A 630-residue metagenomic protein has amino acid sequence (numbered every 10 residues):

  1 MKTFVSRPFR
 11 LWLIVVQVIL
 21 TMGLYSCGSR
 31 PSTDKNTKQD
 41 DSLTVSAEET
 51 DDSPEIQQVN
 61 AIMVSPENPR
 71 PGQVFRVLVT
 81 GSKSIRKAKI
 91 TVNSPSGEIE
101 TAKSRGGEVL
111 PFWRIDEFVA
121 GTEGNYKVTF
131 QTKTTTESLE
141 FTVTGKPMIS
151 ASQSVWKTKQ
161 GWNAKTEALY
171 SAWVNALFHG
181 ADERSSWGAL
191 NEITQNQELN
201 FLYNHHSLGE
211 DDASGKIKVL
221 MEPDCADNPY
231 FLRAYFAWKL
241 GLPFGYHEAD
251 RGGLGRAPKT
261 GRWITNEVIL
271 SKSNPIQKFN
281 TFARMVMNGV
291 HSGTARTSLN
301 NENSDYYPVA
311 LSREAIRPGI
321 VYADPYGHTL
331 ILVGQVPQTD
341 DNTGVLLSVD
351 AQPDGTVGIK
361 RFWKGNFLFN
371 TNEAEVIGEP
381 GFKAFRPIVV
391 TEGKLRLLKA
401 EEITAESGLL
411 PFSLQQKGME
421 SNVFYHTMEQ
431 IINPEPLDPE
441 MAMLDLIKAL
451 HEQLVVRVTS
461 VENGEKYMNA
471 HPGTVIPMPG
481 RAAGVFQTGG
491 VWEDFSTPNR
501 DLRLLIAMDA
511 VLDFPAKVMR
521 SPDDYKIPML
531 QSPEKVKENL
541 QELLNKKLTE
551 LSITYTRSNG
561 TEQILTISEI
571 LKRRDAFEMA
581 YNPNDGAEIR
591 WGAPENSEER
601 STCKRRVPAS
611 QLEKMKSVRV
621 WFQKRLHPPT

Functional and structural regions predicted by a protein language model:
G23-S26: C-terminal motif of bacterial Sec signal peptides marking the signal peptidase cleavage site
G28-R30: Bacterial signal peptide processing site
E48-I149: Contiguous segments within soluble domain cores/interaction surfaces
T144-N280, P522, K526-T630: Active-site-adjacent structural elements in enzyme catalytic domains
L254, T260-P318: Conserved active-site-adjacent core of cysteine acyl-enzyme catalytic domains
T329-P337: Short beta-strand-centered aromatic/proline hotspots
Q338-A351: Short, solvent-exposed secondary-structure boundary/capping segments
G355-K526: Low-complexity, Gly/Ser/Thr/Pro-rich intrinsically disordered linker/tail segments
